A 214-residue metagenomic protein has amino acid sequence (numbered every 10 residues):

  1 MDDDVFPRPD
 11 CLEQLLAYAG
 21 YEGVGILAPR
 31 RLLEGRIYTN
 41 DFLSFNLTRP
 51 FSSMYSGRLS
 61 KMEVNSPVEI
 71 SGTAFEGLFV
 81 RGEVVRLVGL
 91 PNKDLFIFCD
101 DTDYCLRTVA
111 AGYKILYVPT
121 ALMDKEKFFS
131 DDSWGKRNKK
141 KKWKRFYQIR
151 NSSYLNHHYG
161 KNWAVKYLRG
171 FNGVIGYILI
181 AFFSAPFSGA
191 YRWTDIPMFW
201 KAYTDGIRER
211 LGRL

Functional and structural regions predicted by a protein language model:
D2-F6: The conserved acidic donor/metal-binding loop of glycosyltransferases
P9-L43: Conserved donor NDP-sugar-binding/catalytic core segment of glycosyltransferases
D10, Q14, D103-R107, N151-Y154 (+2 more regions): Alpha-helical elements of Rossmann-like donor-binding domains used by nucleotide-donor carbohydrate transfer enzymes
S60-V80, T102: A recurrent flexible, glycine/aromatic-enriched loop bordering the glycosyltransferase active site that acts as
L78, V84-G89, D94-L122: A short, conserved alpha-helix in the catalytic core of glycosyltransferases
V118-R137: Active-site donor/metal-binding and catalytic loop motifs of nucleotide-sugar-dependent glycosylation enzymes
K161-L214: Non-catalytic, C-terminal membrane-associated alpha-helical segments of glycosyltransferases
